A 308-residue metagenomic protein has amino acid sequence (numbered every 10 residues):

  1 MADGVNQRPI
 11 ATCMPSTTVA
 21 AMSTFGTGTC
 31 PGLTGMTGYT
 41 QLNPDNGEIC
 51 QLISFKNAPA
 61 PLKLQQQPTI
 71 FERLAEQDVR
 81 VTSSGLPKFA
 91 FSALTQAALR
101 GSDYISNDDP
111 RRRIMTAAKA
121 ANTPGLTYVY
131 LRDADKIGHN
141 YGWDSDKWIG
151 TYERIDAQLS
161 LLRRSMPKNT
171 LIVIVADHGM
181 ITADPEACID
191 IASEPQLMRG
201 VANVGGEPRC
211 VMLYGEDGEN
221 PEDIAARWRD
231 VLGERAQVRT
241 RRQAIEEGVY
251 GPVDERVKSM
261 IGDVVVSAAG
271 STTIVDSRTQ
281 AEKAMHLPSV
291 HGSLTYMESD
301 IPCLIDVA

Functional and structural regions predicted by a protein language model:
M1-A308: Feature captures the catalytic ectodomains and active-site-proximal regions of enzymes that hydrolyze or transfer
